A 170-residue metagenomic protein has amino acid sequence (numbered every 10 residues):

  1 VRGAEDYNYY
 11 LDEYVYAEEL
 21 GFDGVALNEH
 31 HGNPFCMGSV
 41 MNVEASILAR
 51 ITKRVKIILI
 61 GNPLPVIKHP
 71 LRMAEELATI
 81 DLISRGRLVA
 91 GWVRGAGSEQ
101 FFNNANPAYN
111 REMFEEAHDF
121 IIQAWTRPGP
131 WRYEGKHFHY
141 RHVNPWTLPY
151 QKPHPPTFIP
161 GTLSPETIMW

Functional and structural regions predicted by a protein language model:
V1-G3, V66-Y133: Flexible, glycine-rich active-site loops centered on histidine and acidic residues that chelate a metal or position
V1-L59, K152-P155: N-terminal beta1-alpha1-beta2 module of alpha/beta enzyme domains
V1-R2, G97, H139-H154: N-terminal small/glycine-rich loop or linker at the start of catalytic domains across soluble metabolic enzymes
E5-Y16, M73-E76, T162-W170: Short, acidic/polar
N33-C36, L64-K68: Short, small-residue-enriched loops and turns at beta-alpha junctions that line or gate enzyme active sites
I47-L48, T79-L82, W170: Hydrophobic/aromatic ligand-binding patch that stacks against planar heteroaromatic rings of cofactors or nucleotides
M113-W125, Y140-V143, P160, W170: Extended catalytic-interface subdomain
